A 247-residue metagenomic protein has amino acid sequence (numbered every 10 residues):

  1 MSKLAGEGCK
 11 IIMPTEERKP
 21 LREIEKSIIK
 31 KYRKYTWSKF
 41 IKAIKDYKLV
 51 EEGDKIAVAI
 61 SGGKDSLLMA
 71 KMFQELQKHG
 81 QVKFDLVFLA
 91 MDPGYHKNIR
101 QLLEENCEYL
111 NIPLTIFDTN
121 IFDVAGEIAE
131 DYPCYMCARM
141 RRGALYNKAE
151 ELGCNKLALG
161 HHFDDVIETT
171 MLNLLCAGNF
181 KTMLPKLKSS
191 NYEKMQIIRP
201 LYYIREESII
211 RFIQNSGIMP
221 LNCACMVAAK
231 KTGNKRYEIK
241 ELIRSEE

Functional and structural regions predicted by a protein language model:
M1-K3, E247: Short intrinsically disordered, low-complexity coil segments enriched in acidic
K3-L172, C176-N179, L184, E207-N215: ATP-dependent adenylation/nucleotidyltransferase module used to activate substrates
Y47, S245-E246: Histidine kinase transmitter module recognition
V166-S245: Catalytic subdomain that performs nucleotidyl-dependent activation
